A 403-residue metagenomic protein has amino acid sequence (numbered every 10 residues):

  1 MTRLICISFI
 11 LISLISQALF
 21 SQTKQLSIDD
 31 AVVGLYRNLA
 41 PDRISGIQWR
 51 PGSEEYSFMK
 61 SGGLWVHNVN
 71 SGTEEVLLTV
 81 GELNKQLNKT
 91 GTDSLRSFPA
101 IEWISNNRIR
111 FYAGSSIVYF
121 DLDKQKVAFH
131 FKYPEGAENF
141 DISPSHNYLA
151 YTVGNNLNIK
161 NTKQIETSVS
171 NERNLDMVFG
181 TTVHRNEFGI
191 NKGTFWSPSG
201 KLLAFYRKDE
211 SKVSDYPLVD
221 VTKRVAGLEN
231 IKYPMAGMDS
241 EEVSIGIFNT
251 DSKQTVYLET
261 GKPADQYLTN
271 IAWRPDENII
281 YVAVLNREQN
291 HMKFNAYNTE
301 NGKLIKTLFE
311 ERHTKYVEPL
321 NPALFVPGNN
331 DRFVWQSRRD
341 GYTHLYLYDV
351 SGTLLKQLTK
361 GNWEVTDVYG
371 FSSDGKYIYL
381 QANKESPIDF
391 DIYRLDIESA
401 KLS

Functional and structural regions predicted by a protein language model:
M1-K24: Bacterial Sec-dependent N-terminal signal peptides
S21-S403: Beta-propeller folds
